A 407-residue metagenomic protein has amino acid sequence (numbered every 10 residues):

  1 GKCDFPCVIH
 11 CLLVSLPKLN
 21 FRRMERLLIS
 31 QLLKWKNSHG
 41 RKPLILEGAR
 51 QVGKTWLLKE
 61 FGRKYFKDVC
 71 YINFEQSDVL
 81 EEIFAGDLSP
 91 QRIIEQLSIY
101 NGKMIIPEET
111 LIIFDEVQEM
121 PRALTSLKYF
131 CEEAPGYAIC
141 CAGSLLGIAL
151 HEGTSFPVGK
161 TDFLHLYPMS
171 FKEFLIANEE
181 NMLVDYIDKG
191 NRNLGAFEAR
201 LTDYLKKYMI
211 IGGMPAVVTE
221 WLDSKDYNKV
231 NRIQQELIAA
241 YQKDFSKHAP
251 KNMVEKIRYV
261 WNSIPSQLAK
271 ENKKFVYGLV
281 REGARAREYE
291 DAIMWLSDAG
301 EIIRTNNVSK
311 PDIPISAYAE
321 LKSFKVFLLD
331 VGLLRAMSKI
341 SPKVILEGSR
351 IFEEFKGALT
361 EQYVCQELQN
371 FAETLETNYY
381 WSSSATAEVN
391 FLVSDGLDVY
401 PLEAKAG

Functional and structural regions predicted by a protein language model:
E25-H39: Pre-Walker A adenine-sensing motif
L46: Hydrophobic anchor at the beta1->P-loop junction of P-loop NTPases
K54: Conserved lysine of the Walker
L57, F61: Hydrophobic positions on the alpha1 helix immediately C-terminal to the Walker A/P-loop
S77-P107: Short glycine-rich substrate-engagement loop in P-loop NTPases that contacts/grips substrate
I113, A138-S144, H165: Structural recognition of the conserved hydrophobic beta-strand(s) that form the central parallel beta-sheet of P-loop
L150-A269: Interdomain motor-coupling "hinge/lid" segment immediately C-terminal to the ATP-binding subdomain of NTP-driven enzymes
T219-D398: Accessory nucleic acid-recognition modules appended to NTPase machines
